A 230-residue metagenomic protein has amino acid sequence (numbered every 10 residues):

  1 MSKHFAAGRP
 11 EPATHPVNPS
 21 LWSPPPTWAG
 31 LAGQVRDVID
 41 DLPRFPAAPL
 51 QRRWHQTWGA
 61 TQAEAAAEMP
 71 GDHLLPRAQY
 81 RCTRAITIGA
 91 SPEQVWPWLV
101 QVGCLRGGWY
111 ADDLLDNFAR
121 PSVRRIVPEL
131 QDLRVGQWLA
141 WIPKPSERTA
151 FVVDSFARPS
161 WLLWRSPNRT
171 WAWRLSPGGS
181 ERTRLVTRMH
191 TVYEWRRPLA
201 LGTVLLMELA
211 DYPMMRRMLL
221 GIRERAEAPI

Functional and structural regions predicted by a protein language model:
S2-R81: Short acidic N-proximal helix/loop "leader" segments that mark the beginning of a domain or an inter-domain linker
H4, P12, W54, E68-M69 (+6 more regions): Glycine-rich portal/gate segments that line the openings of hydrophobic small-molecule binding cavities
